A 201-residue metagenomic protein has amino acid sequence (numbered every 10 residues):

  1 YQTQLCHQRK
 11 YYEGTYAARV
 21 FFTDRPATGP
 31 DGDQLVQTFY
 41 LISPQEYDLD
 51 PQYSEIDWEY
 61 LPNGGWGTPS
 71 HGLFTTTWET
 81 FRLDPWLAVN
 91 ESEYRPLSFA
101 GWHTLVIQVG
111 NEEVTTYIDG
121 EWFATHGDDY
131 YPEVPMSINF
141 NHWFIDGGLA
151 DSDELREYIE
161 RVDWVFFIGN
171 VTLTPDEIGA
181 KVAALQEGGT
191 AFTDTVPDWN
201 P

Functional and structural regions predicted by a protein language model:
Y1-P201: GH16 jelly-roll
